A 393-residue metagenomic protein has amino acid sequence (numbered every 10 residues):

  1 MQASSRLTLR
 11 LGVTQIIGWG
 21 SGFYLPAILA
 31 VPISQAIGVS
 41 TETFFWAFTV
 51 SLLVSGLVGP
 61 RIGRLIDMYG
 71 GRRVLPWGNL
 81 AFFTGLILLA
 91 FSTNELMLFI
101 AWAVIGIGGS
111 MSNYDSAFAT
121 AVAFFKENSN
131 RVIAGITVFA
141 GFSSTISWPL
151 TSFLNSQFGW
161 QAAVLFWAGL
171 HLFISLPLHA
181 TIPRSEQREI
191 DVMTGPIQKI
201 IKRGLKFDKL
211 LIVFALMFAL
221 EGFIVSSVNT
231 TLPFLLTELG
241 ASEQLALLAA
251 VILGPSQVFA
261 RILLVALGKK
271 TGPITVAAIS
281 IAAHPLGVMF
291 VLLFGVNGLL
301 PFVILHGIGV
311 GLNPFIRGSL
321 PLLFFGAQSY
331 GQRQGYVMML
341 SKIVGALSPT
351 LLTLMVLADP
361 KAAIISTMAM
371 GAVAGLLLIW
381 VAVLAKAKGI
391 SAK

Functional and structural regions predicted by a protein language model:
L7-T41, V58-I62, W148, V228-P233: Extracytoplasmic
P26-A30, D208-F259, L264: Extracytoplasmic gate region of multi-pass secondary transporters
L57-E95: Conserved MFS/SLC helix-loop-helix module at the cytosolic interface between two early adjacent transmembrane helices
V58-G70, A260-G272, V356: Helix-to-loop junctions at the C-terminal end of transmembrane segments in multipass secondary transporters
M111-F125, L312-F325: Intracellular juxtamembrane helix-capping segments at the cytosolic ends of symmetry-related transmembrane helices
G135-E186: Helix-loop-helix hairpin linking two adjacent transmembrane segments in secondary transporters
S144, A327-A358: A late C-terminal transmembrane helix in Major Facilitator Superfamily
Q257, T271-L320: C-terminal transmembrane helical hairpin of 12-TM major facilitator-type secondary transporters
